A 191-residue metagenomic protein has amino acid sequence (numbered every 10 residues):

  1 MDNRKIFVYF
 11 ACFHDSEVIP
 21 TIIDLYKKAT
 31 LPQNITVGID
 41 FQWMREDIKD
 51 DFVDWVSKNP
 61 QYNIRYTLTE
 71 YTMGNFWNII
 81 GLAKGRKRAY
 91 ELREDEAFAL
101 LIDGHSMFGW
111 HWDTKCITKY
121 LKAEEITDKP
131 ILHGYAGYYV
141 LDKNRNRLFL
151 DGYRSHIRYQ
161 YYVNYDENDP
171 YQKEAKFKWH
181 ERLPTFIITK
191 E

Functional and structural regions predicted by a protein language model:
D2-E191: Catalytic cores of eukaryotic secretory-pathway lumenal/extracellular enzymes that build and remodel glycoconjugates
